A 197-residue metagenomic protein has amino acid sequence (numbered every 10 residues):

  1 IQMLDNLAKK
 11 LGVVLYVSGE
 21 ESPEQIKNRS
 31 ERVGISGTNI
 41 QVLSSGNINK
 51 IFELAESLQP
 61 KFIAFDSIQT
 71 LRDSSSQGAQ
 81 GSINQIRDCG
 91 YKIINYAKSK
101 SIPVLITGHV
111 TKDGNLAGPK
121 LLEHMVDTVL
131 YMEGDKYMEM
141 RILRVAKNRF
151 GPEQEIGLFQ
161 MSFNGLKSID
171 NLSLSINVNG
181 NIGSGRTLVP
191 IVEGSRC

Functional and structural regions predicted by a protein language model:
Q2-K92: Conserved inter-motif catalytic segment of the P-loop NTP-binding fold
L7, A55, A97, L122-E123: A generic structural signal for well-ordered alpha-helical segments
L11-G12, T38, S101-I102, H124-T128 (+3 more regions): Short glycine-/polar-rich loops that comprise or flank the Walker A/P-loop and associated switch/sensor motifs
S30, N115-M125: Short regulatory helix/loop adjacent to the ATP-binding pocket of P-loop NTPases
S36, E56-F62, Q69-L71, G134-C197: Conserved P-loop NTPase
S44-G46, G108, D170: Short loop/edge segments at beta-strand edges and connector loops that shape dinucleotide/nucleotide cofactor-binding
F65-T70, A79, A97, V104-I106 (+2 more regions): Long C-terminal interaction/binding lobes of large macromolecular proteins
N84-H109, M125-K136: Substrate-engagement module of ASCE P-loop NTPases
